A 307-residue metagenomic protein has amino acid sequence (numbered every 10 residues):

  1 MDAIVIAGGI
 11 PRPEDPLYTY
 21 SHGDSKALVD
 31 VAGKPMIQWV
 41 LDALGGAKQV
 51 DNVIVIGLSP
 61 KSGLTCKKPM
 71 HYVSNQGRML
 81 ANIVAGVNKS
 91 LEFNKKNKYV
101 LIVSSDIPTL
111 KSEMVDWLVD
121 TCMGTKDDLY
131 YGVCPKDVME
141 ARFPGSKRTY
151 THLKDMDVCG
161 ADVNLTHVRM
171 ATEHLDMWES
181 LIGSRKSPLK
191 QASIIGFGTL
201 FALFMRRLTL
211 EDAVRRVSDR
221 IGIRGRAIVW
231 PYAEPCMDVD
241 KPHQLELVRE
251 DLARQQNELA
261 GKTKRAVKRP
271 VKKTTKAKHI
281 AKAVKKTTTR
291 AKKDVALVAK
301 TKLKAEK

Functional and structural regions predicted by a protein language model:
M1-H22: N-terminal nucleotide-binding beta1-loop-alpha1 segment
A43-V50: Short, acidic, metal-binding catalytic loop of nucleotide-sugar glycosyltransferases
I56-S62: Short, polar loop motifs at secondary-structure junctions
T65-Y99, T109: Short phosphate-binding loop-to-helix
V103-S105: Active-site acidic Asp-centered loop
K111-S218, W230-E234: Conserved core of the sugar-phosphate nucleotidyltransferase
K241: Short, conserved phosphate/pyrophosphate- and ester-handling motifs at nucleotide-, phospho-/glycolipid
A260-K307: Intrinsically disordered, polybasic Lys/Arg-rich low-complexity tracts
